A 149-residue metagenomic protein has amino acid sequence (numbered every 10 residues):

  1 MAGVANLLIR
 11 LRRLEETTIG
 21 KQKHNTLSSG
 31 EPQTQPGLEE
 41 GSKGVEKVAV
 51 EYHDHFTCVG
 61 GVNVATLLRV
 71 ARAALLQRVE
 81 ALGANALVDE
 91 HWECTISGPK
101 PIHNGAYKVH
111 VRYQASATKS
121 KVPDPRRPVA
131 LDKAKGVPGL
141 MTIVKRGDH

Functional and structural regions predicted by a protein language model:
M1-H149: Polar low-complexity intrinsically disordered regions
